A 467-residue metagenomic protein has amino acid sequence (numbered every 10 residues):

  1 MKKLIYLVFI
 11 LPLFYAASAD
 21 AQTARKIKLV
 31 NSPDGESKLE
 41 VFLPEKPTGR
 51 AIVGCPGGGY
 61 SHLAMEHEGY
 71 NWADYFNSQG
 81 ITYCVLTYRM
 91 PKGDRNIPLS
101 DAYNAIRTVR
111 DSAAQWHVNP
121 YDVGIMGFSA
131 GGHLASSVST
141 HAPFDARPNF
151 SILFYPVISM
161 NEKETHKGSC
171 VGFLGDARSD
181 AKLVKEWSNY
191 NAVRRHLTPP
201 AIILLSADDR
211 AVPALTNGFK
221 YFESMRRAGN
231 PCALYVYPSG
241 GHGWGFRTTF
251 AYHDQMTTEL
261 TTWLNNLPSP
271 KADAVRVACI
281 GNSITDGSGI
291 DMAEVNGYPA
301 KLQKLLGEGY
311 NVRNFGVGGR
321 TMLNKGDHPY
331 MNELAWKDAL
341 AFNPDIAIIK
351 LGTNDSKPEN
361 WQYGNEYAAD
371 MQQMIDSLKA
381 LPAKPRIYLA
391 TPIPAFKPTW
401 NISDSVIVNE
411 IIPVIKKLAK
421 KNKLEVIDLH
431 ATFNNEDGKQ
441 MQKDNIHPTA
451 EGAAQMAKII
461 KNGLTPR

Functional and structural regions predicted by a protein language model:
E40, F219-K271, I446-A450, R467: C-terminal catalytic histidine-bearing segment of alpha/beta-hydrolase fold enzymes
A64-N71, C84-P120, T248-Q255: Catalytic nucleophile-loop/oxyanion-hole region of alpha/beta-hydrolase and closely related hydrolase-like folds
N104-S169, V184-K185, N189: Primarily recognizes the serine-hydrolase "nucleophile elbow" in alpha/beta-hydrolase and SGNH/GDSL folds
K167, A274-A278, I284-A369, V406-N409: Conserved SGNH/GDSL esterase-like catalytic core that processes O-acyl groups on lipids and polysaccharides
I202-D209: Short beta-strand/loop motif that positions the catalytic acidic residue of the alpha/beta-hydrolase fold
R210-N217: Conserved alpha/beta-hydrolase "acid-adjacent" motif
G241-R247, I290, I393-R467: Catalytic His-Asp segment of secreted/periplasmic serine-dependent ester chemistry enzymes
K350-N354, D376-N409: Active-site segments of SGNH/GDSL-like serine hydrolases that catalyze O-acetyl group transfer/hydrolysis on lipids
